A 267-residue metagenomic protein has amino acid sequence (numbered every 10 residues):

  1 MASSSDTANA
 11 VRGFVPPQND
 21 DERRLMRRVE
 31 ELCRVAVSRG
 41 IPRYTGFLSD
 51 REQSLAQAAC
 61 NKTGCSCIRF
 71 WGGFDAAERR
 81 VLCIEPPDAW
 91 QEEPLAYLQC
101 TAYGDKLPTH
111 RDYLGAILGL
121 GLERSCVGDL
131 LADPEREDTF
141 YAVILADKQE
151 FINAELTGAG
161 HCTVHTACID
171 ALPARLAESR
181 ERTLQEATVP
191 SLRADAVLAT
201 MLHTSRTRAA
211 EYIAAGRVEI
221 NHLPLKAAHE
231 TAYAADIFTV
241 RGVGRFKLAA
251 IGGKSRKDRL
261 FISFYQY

Functional and structural regions predicted by a protein language model:
M1-D195, M201, P224, R245-Y267: Ferredoxin-like alpha/beta domains used as RNA- or RNAP-binding modules
S191-G242: Basic (Lys/Arg-enriched) interaction patch that binds polyanionic ligands
